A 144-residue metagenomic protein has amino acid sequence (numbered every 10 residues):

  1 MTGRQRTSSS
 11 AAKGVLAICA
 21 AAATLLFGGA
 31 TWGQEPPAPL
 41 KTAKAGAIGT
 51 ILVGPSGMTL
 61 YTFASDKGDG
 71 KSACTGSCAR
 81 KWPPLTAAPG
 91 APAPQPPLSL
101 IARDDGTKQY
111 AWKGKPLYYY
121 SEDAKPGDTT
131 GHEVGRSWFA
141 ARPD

Functional and structural regions predicted by a protein language model:
G3-C19: Bacterial N-terminal signal peptides that target proteins for export
A17-G28: Bacterial N-terminal signal peptides
T31-D144: Compact beta-sheet-dominated domain cores in extracellular/mature segments
